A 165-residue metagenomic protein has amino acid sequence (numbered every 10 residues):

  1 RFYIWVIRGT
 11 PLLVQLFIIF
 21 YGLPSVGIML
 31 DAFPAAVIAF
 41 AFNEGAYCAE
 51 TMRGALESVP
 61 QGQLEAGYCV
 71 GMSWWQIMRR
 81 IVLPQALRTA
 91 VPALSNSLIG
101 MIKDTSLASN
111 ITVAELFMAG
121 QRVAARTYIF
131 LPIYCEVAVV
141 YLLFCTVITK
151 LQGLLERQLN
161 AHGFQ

Functional and structural regions predicted by a protein language model:
R1-Q165: Transmembrane alpha-helices and adjacent helix-loop boundaries
